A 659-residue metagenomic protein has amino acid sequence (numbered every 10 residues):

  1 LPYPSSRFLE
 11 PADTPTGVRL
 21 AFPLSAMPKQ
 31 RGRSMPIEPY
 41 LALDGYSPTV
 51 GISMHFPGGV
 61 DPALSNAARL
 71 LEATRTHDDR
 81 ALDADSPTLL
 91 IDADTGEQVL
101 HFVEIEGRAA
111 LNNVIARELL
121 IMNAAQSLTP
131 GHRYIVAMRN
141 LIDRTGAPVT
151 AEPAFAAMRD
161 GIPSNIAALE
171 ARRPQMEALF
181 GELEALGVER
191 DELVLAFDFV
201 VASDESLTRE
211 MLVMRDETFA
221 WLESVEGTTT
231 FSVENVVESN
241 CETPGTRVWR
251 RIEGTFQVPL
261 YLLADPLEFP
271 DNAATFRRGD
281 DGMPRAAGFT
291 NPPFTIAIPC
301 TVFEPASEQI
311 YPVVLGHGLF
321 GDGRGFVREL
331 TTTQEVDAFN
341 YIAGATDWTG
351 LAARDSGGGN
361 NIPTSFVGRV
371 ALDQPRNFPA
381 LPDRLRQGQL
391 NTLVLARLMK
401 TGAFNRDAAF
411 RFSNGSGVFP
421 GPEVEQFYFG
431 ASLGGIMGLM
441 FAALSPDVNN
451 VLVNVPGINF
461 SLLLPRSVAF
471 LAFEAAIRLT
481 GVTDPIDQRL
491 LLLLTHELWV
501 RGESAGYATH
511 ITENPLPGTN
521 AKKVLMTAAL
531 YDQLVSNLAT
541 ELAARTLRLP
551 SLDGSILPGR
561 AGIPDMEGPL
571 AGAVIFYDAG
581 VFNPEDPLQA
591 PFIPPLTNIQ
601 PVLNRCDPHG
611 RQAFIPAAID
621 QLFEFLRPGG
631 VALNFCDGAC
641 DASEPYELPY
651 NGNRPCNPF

Functional and structural regions predicted by a protein language model:
L1-P259, L263-P266: Acidic, low-complexity Ser/Thr/Gly/Pro-rich repeat segments typical of extracellular/periplasmic and surface-exposed
I52-H55, P312-L315, I342-D347, F427-F429 (+2 more regions): Structural recognition of the beta-strand scaffold that forms the well-ordered cores of secreted hydrolase catalytic
N66-A73, L100-V103, G131-A137, R144-A156 (+9 more regions): Short, solvent-exposed loop/turn and secondary-structure capping segments
L111-R139, D143-R144, G282, A287-E329: A conserved hydrophobic secondary-structure block that centers on an alpha-helix together with its immediately flanking
R133, N140, R144-L183, L193 (+5 more regions): Extracytoplasmic, non-cytosolic globular domains
A264-P292, P305-G415: Cap/lid segment of the alpha/beta-hydrolase catalytic domain
R376, A380, R384-Q387, P446-F659: C-terminal subdomain of alpha/beta-hydrolase-fold enzymes, centered on the catalytic histidine and its supporting
N405, R411-P465: Primarily recognizes the serine-hydrolase "nucleophile elbow" in alpha/beta-hydrolase and SGNH/GDSL folds
